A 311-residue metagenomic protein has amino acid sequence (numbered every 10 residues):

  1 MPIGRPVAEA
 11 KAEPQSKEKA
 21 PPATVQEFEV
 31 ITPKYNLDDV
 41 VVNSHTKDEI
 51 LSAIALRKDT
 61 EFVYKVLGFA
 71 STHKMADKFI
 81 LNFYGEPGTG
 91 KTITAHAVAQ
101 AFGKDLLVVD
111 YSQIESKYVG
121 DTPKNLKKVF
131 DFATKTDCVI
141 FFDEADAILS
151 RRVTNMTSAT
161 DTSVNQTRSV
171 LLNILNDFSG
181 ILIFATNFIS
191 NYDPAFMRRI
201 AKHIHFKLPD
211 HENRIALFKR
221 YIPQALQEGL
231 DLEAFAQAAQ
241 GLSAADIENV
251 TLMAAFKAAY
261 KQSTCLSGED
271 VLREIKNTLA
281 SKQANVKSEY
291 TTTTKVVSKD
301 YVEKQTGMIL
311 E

Functional and structural regions predicted by a protein language model:
M1-V41: Interdomain "pre-motor" coupling segment immediately N-terminal to P-loop NTPase/helicase cores
I3, N43-S44, R57, Y64-H73 (+1 more regions): C-terminal engagement/docking regions of AAA+ P-loop ATPases
A8-K11, T186-N187, D231, E248-A255 (+1 more regions): A general structural signal for short secondary-structure boundary/capping elements
P22-Q26, Y221-Q224, A244-A245: A short, ordered amphipathic alpha-helix with a cationic face
T24-V25, R151, R198-P209, A244 (+3 more regions): Extended alpha-helical regions
I31-Y35, S150, R198, Q227-G241 (+1 more regions): Short conserved motifs of the RecA-like P-loop NTPase core
V40-E233: Walker A/P-loop NTP-binding motif of AAA+ ATPase domains
A239-E269, R273-A284: AAA+ ATPase "lid" subdomain C-terminal helix
